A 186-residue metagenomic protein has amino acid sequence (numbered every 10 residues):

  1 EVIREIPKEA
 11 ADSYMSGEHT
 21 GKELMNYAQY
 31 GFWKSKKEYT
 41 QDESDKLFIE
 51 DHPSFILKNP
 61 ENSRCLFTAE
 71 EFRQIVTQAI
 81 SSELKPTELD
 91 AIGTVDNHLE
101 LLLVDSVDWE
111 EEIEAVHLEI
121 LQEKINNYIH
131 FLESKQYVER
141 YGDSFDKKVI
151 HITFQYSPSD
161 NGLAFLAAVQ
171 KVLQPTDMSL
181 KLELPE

Functional and structural regions predicted by a protein language model:
V2-E9: A short, exposed loop/beta-hairpin motif centered on an aromatic-Gly-Thr core
A10-E38, Q74: A short beta-strand-loop micro-motif that forms or neighbors metal/cofactor- and ligand-binding patches at active-site
M25-D42, L132-I152, L182-P185: Short glycine-rich, low-complexity/disordered patches
W33-A79: Mature exported/compartmentalized surface modules and terminal targeting/interaction regions
I80-S106: N-terminal, charge-rich interaction modules
H98-W109, D143-Y156: Short glycine-rich, basic-tinged beta-strand/loop micro-motifs
E112-S134: Mature extracytoplasmic domains of secretory-pathway proteins
H151-E186: Helix-rich interaction surfaces within compact, conserved domain-sized segments that mediate assembly or partner
